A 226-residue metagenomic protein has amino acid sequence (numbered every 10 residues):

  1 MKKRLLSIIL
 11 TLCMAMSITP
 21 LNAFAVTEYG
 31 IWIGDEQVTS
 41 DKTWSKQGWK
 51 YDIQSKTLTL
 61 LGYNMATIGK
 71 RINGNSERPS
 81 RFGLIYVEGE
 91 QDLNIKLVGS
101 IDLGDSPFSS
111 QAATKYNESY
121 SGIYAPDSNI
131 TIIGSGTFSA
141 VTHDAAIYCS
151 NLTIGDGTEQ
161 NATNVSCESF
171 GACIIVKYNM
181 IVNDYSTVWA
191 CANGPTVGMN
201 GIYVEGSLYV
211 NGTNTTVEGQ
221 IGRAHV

Functional and structural regions predicted by a protein language model:
M1, M14, I221-H225: Accessible peptide chain termini
M1-S7: Positively charged n-region of N-terminal signal peptides that target proteins for export
I9-A15: Gram-negative bacterial Sec-dependent N-terminal signal peptides
A15-F24: C-terminal segment of classical bacterial N-terminal signal peptides
F24-H225: A composition-driven surface/loop motif
